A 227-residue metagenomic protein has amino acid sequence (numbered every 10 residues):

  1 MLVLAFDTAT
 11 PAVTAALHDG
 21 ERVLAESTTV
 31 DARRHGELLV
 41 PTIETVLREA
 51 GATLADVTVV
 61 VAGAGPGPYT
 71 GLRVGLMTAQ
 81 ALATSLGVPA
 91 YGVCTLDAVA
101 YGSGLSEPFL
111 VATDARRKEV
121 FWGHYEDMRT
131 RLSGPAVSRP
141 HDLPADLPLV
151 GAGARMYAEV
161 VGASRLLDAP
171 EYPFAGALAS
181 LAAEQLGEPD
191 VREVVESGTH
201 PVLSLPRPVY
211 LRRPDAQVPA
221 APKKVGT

Functional and structural regions predicted by a protein language model:
M1-A64: N-terminal beta-alpha supersecondary unit
M1-R22, R34, Y91-T227: Oxyanion-binding and handling regions
G36, V40, G75, A79 (+1 more regions): A general structural signal for well-ordered alpha-helical segments in protein cores
P41, T70-L72, L76, Q80 (+2 more regions): Basic, gly/Ser/Thr/Pro-rich low-complexity segments located predominantly at protein N termini
T45, T78-L82, L86, S103 (+2 more regions): Short alpha-helical scaffold segments that flank and stabilize functional sites
R48-A55, A83-V93: Phosphate-handling active-site elements
V61-P89: DPxDG-like acidic metal-binding loop motif
